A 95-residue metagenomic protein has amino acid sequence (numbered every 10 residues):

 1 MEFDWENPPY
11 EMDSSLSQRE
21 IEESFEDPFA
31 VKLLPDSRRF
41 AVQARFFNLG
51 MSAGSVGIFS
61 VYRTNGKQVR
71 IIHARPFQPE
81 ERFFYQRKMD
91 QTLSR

Functional and structural regions predicted by a protein language model:
M1-R95: Ribonuclease/tRNase effector modules and their secretory precursors
